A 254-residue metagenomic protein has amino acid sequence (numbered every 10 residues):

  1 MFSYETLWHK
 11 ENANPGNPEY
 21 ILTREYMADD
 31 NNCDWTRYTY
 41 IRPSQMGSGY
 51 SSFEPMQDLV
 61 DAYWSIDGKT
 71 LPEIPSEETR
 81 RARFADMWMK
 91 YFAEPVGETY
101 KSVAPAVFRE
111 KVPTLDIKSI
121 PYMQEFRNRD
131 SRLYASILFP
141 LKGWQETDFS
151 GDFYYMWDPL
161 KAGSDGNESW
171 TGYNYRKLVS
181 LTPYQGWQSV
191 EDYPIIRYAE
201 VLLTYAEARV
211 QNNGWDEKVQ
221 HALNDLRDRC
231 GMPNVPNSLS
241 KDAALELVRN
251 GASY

Functional and structural regions predicted by a protein language model:
M1-E54, K69-A82, D86-Y254: Acidic/polar-rich alpha-helix caps and helix-coil junctions
